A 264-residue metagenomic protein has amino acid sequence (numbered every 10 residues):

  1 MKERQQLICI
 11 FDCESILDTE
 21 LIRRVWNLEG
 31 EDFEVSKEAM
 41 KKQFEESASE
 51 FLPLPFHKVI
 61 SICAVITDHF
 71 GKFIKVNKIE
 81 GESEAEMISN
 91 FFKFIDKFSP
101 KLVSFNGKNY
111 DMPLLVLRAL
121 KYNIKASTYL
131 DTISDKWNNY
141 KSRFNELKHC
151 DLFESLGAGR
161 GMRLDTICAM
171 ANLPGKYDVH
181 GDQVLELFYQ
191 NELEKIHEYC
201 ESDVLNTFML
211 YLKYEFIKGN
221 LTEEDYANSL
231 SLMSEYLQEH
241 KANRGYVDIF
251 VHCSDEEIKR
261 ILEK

Functional and structural regions predicted by a protein language model:
M1-K264: DEDD superfamily 3′-5′ metal-dependent exonuclease/proofreading module
